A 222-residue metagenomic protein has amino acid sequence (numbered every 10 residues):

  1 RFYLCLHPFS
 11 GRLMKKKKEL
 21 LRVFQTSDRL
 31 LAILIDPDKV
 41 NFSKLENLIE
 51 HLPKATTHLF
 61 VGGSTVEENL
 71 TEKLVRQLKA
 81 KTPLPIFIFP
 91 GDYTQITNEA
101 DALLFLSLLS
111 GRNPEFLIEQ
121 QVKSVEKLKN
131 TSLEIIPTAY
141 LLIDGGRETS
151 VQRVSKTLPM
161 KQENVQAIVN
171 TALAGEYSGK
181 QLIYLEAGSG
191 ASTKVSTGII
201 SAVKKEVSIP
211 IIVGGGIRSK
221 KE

Functional and structural regions predicted by a protein language model:
R1-L13: N-terminal amphipathic/basic-hydrophobic helices that include classical n-h-c signal peptides and signal-anchor
C5, F87-I88: A structural signal for short, well-ordered beta-strand segments and their strand-loop junctions that often border
G11-I35, K127-P137, D144: N-terminal amphipathic alpha-helix/helix-capping segment at the start of soluble metabolic enzymes
P37-V66, E72-L84, P90-S132, I136-Y140 (+3 more regions): Alpha/beta enzyme core
